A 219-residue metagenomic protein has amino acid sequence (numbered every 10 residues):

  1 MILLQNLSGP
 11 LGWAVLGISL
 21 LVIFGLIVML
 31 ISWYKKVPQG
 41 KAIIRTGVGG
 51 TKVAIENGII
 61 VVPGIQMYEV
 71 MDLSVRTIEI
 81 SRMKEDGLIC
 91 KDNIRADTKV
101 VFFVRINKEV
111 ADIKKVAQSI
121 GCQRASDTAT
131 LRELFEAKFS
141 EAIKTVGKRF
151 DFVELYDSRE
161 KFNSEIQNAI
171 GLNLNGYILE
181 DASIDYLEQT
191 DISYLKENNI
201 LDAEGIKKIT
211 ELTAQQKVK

Functional and structural regions predicted by a protein language model:
M1-P10: Short, strongly hydrophobic alpha-helical membrane anchors
L11-I31: Single-pass alpha-helical transmembrane signal-anchor segments
I27-K41: Aromatic-capped interface at the extracytoplasmic side of an N-terminal signal-anchor transmembrane helix
W33-K35, L73, L88-I89: Transmembrane alpha-helical segments that serve as helix-helix packing and pore/cofactor-lining elements in multipass
Q39-V61: Membrane-cytosol interface motif
I59-E69: Solvent-exposed beta-hairpin/edge-strand motifs
Y68-R82: Edge strands and adjacent loops of beta-rich recognition modules
E79-K219: Elongated, amphipathic alpha-helices that form coiled-coils and helical stalk/scaffold elements used
